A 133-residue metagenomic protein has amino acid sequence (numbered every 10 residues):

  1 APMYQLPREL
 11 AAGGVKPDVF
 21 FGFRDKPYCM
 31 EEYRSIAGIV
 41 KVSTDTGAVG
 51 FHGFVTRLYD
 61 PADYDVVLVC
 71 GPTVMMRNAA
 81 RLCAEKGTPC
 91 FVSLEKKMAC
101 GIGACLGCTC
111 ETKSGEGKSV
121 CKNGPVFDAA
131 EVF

Functional and structural regions predicted by a protein language model:
A1-L94: FNR/FR-type flavoprotein reductase catalytic core
P2-Y4, T73, E95-P125: Local cysteine-cluster metal-coordination motifs and their immediate loop/turn environment, predominantly Fe-S cluster
C29-E31, V67, I102, G117 (+1 more regions): Short linear functional motifs in flexible/disordered or boundary regions
Y59, A79, M98, I102-A104 (+1 more regions): Solvent-exposed, flexible loop/coil residues
V66, L106-C110, A130-E131: A generic structured-segment signal
N123-F133: Short microdomains enriched in Cys/His and/or Lys/Arg
